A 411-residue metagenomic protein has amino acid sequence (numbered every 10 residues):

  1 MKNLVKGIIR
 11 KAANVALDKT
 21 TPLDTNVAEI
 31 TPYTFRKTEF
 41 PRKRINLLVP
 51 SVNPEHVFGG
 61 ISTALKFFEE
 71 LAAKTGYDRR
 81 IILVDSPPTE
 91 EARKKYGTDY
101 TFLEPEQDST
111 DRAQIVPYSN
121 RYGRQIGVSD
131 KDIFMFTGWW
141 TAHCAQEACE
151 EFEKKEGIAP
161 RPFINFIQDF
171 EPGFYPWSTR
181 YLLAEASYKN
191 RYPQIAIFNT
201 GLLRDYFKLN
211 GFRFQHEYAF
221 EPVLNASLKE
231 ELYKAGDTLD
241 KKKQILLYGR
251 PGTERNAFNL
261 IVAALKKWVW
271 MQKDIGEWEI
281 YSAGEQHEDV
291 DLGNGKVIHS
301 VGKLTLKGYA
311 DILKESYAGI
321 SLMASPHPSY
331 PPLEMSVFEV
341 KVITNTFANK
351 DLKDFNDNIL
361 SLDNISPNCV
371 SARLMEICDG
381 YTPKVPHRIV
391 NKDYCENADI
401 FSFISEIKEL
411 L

Functional and structural regions predicted by a protein language model:
D24-R36, R93-Y188: Extended catalytic core of nucleotide-activated donor transferases of GT-like folds
G60-T63, Y181, N190, I195 (+2 more regions): Conserved catalytic-core segment of nucleotide-activated headgroup transferases in glycan assembly
D132, K314-H327: Acidic donor-binding loop of glycosyltransferase active sites
C144-A145, F174-Y175, R180, Y192-H216: A short, active-site helix/loop in glycosyltransferases that binds the activated sugar's phosphate group
D169-E171, L202, A219-E230: Short beta-strand->alpha-helix junction loop in the catalytic core of nucleotide-activated group-transfer enzymes
K341-N345: Short hydrophobic beta-strand element within catalytic cores of glycosyltransferases and related nucleotide-activated
K350-E376: Change "using UDP/GDP/dTDP sugars" to "using nucleotide sugars
I365, D379-L411: A charged, aromatic-enriched C-terminal amphipathic alpha-helix characteristic of glycosyltransferases across folds
